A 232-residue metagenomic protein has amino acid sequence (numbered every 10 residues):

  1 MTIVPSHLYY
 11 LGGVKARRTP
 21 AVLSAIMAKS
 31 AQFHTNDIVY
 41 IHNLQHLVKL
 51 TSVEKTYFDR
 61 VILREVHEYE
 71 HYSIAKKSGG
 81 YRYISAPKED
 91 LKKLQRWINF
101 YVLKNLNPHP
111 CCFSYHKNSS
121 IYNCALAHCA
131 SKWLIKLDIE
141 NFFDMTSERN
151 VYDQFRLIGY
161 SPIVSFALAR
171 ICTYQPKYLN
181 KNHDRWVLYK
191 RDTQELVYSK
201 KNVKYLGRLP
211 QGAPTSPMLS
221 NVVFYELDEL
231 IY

Functional and structural regions predicted by a protein language model:
M1-S73: Non-catalytic, polymerase-adjacent accessory regions of viral genome-replication enzymes
T2-Y10, Y69, C124, H128-K132 (+1 more regions): Localized chelating/binding microdomains that coordinate divalent metal ions or stabilize phosphate-bearing
I41-L44, E54-F58, L91, Q95 (+4 more regions): Alpha-helix initiation and N-capping motif
H46, K93, W97-Y101, N150 (+1 more regions): Long, highly charged amphipathic alpha-helices
I62-V66, K117, F166-Y174: Short linear loop/turn motifs
H71-F113, N182-G207: Glycine/proline-rich, flexible active-site/cofactor-binding loop segments that harbor closely spaced acidic
L91-M145, T173: Active-site-proximal segment of RNA-dependent polymerases
C129-Y232: Conserved polymerase palm-domain catalytic core
